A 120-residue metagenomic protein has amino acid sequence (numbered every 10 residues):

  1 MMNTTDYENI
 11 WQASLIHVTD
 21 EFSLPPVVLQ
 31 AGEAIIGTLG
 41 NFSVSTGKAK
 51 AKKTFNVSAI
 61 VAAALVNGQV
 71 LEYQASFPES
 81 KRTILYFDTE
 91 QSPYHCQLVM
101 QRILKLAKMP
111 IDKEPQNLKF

Functional and structural regions predicted by a protein language model:
M2-G32: N-terminal pre-Walker A segment at the start of P-loop NTPase domains
E33-G40, A75-E79: Phosphate-binding P-loop
S43-T46, L85: Short hydrophobic/aromatic beta-strand immediately N-terminal to the Walker A/P-loop
A49: The conserved Walker
K52-K53: Conserved glycine(s) of the Walker
N56-I60: Hydrophobic positions on the alpha1 helix immediately C-terminal to the Walker A/P-loop
A63-K81: Post-Walker A helix-loop "phosphate-sensing" segment adjacent to the P-loop in P-loop NTPases
P78-F120: Conserved inter-motif catalytic segment of the P-loop NTP-binding fold
